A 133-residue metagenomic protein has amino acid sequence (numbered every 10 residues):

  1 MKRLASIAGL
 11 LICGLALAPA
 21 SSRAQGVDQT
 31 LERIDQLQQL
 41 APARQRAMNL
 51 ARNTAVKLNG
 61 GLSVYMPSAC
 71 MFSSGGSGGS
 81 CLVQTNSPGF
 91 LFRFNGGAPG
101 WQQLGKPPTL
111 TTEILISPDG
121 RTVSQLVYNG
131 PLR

Functional and structural regions predicted by a protein language model:
M1-A8: Bacterial N-terminal signal peptides that target proteins for export
A8-A16: Bacterial N-terminal signal peptides
A18-A24: Sec/Tat signal peptide C-region and signal peptidase I cleavage site
A24-E32: Cleaved targeting-peptide boundary
R33-S74: Short, non-transmembrane alpha-helical segments in secretory-pathway proteins
P67-I114: Exposed beta-strand-loop-beta-strand "reactive/processing" segments of non-cytosolic proteins
P107-R133: A short, surface-exposed interaction/processing loop segment used at functional sites
